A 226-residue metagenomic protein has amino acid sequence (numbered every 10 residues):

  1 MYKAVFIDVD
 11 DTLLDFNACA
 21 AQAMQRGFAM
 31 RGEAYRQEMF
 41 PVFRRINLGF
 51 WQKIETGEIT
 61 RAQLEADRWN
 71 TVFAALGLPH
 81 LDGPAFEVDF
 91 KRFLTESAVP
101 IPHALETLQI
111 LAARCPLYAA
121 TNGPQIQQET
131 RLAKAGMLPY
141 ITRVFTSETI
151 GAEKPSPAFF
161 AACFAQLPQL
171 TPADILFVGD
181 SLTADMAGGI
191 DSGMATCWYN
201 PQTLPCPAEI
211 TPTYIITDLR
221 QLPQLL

Functional and structural regions predicted by a protein language model:
M1-V5, A18, L105, Q109 (+2 more regions): Asp-based, Mg2+/Mn2+-dependent phosphohydrolase catalytic module
Y2-P102: N-terminal helical cap/lid subdomain that shapes the substrate entry/recognition surface in HAD-like hydrolases
R26-R31, T107-C115: A short, Lys/Arg-enriched amphipathic alpha-helix followed by its capping loop at the start of a domain
F28, N47, A112, L167-P168: Residue-level detector of secondary-structure transition/capping positions
G32, G77, R114-C115, G136 (+1 more regions): Glycine-centered loop/turn motif at secondary-structure junctions
T60, A98, A119, L176-F177: Residue-level marker of alpha-helix boundaries and capping positions
R68, F73, D89-R92, P116-A119 (+2 more regions): N-terminal start-of-chain detector that recognizes signal peptides and the immediate post-cleavage beginning
